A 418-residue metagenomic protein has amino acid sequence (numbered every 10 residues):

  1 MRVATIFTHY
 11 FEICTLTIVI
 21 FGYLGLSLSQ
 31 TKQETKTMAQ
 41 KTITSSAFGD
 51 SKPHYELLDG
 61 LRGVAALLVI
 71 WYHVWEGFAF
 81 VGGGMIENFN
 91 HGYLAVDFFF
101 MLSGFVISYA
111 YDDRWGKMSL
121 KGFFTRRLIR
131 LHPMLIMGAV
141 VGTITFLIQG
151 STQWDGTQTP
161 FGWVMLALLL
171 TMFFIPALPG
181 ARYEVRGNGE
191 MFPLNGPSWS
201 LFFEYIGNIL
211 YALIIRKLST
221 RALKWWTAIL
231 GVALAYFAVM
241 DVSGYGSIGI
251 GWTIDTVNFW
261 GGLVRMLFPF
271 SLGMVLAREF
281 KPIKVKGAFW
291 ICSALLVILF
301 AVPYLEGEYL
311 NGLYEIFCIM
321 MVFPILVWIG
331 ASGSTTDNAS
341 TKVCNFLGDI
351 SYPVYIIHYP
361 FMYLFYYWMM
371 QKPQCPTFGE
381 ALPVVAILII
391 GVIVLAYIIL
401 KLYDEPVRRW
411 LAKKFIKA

Functional and structural regions predicted by a protein language model:
M1-F48, K413-A418: Short, intrinsically disordered terminal tails adjacent to the first/last structured region
Q40-L57, V64-G92, Y109-K121, P179-G189 (+3 more regions): Alpha-helical transmembrane segments in multi-pass integral membrane proteins
L58, G122-F123, L131, S200 (+1 more regions): Alpha-helical transmembrane segments and their helix-entry boundary regions
D59, G63-A66, V96, S103 (+2 more regions): Residues within membrane-spanning alpha-helices of integral membrane proteins, especially the hydrophobic core/packing
F100-A110: Central hydrophobic cores of alpha-helical transmembrane segments in multi-pass inner-membrane proteins across all
L128: Active-site helix-to-loop segments that bind/position phosphate- or nucleotide-bearing substrates and donors across
L131-Y205, A233-G251, T256, C318-A331: Membrane-interface helix-loop-helix regions
N208-K224, A228-I229, L272: Hydrophobic, aromatic-rich transmembrane alpha-helices and their immediate juxtamembrane boundary segments
